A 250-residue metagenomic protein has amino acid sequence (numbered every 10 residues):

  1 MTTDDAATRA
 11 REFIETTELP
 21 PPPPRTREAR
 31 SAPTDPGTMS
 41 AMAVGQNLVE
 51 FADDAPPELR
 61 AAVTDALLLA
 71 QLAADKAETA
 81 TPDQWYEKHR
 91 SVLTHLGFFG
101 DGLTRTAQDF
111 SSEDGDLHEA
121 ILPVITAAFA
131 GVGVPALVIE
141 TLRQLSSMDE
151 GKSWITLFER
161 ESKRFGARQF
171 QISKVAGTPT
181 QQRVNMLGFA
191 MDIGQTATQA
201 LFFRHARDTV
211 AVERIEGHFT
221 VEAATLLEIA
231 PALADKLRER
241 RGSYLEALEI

Functional and structural regions predicted by a protein language model:
M1-L68, A73-A74, P82, Y86-E87 (+2 more regions): C-terminal assembly and membrane-engagement modules of membrane-active proteins
K88, V92-L93, G97: Extended, charged amphipathic alpha-helical segments
F98-T106: Membrane-proximal, non-transmembrane alpha-helical segments
T106-E159: Membrane-inserting effector segments that mediate pore formation, membrane fusion, or transient membrane insertion
